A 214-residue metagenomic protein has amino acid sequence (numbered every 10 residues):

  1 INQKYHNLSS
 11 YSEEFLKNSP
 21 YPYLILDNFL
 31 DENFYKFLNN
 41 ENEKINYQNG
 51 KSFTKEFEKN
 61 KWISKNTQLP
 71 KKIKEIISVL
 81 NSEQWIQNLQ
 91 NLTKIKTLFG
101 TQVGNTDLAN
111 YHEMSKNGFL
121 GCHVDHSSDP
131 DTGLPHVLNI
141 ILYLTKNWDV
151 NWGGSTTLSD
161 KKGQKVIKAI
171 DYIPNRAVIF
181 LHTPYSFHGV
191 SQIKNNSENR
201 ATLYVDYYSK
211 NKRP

Functional and structural regions predicted by a protein language model:
I1-N2, P214: Membrane-proximal basic amphipathic "stem/tether" segments
Q3-K4, S12-T93: Non-heme Fe(II)/2-oxoglutarate
L24, L69-V79, D125-P130, Q164-V166 (+1 more regions): Active-site rim elements
I25, G100-V103, N110, I179-F180 (+2 more regions): A structural signal for short, well-ordered beta-strand segments and their strand-loop junctions that often border
K36, N40-E43, V79-P135, L158: Non-heme Fe(II) oxygenase catalytic core, chiefly the N-lobe of the double-stranded beta-helix
N46-Q48, T97-F99, K146-V150: Proline-centered turn/helix-capping motifs that create local helix->coil transitions or kinks
N117, S127-H136, T145-P214: Catalytic core of Fe(II)/2-oxoglutarate
N139-I141: Eukaryotic charged/polar low-complexity linker/IDR segments
